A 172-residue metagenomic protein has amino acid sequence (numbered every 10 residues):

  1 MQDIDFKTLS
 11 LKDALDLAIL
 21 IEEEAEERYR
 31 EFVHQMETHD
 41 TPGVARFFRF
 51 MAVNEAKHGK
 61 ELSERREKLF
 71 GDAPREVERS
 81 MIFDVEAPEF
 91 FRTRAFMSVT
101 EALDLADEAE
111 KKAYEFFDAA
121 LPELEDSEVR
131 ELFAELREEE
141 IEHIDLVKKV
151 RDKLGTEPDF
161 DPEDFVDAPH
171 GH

Functional and structural regions predicted by a protein language model:
M1-H172: Iron-associated oxidoreductase/ferritin-like identity signal
